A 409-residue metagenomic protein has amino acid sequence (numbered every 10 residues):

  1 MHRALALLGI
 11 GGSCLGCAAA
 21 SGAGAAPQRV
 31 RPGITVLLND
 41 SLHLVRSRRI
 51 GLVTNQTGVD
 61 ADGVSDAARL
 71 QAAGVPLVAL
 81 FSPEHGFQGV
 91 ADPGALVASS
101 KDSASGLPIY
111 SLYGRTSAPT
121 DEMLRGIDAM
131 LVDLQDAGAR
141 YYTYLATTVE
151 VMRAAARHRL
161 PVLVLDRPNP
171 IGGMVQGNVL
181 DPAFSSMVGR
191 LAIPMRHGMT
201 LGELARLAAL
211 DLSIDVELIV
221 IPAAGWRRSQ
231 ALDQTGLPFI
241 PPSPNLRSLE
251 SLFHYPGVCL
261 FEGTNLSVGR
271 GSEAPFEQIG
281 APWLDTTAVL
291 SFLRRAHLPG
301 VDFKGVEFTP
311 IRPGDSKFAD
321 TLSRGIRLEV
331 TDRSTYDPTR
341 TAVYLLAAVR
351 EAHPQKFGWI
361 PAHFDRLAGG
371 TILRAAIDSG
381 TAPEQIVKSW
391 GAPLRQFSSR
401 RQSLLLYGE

Functional and structural regions predicted by a protein language model:
M1-G9: N-terminal secretory signal peptides and thylakoid transit peptides that target proteins across membranes
V78-E84, L165: Short internal beta-strands
G89-P93, L163-S185: Glycine-rich, charge-decorated loop segments at or immediately adjacent to ligand/cofactor-binding or catalytic sites
P93-I127, A139: Glycine-rich oxoanion-binding loops at beta->alpha junctions
D136-T148: Glycine/threonine-rich flexible loop motifs
S185-V258: Conserved anion/nucleotide-ligand pocket segment
W226-S229, Q234-P310: Glycine-rich, aromatic-lined ligand/substrate-binding cores of catalytic and carbohydrate-binding domains
G280-S389: Conserved functional hotspot residues or short segments at active or partner-binding sites across diverse domains
